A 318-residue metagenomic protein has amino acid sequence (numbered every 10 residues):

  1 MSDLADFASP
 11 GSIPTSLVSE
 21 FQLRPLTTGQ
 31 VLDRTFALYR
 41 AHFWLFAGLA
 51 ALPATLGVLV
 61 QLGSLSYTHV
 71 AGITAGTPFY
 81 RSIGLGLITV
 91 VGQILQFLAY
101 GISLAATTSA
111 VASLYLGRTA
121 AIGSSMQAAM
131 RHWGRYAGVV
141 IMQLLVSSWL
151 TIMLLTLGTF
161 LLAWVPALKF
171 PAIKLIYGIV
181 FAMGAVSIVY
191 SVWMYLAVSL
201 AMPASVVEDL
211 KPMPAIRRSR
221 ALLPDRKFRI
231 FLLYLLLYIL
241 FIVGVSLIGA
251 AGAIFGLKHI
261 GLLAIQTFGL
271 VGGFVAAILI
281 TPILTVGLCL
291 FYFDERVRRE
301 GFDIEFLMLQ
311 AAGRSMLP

Functional and structural regions predicted by a protein language model:
M1-P318: Hydrophobic alpha-helical membrane segments
